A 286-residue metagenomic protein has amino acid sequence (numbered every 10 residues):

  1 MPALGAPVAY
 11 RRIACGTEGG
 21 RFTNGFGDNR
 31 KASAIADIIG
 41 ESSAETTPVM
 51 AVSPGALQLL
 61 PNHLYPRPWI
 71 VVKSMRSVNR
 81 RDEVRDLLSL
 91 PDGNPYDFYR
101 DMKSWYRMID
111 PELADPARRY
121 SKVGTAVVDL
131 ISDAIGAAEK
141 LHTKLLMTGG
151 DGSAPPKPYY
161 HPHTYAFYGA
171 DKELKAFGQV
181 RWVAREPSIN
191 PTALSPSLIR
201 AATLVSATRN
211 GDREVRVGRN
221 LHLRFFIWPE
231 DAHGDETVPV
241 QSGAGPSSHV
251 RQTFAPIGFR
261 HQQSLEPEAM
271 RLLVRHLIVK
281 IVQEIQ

Functional and structural regions predicted by a protein language model:
P2-Q286: Helical cap/lid subdomain of alpha/beta-hydrolase-fold lipid enzymes that gates access to the catalytic pocket
